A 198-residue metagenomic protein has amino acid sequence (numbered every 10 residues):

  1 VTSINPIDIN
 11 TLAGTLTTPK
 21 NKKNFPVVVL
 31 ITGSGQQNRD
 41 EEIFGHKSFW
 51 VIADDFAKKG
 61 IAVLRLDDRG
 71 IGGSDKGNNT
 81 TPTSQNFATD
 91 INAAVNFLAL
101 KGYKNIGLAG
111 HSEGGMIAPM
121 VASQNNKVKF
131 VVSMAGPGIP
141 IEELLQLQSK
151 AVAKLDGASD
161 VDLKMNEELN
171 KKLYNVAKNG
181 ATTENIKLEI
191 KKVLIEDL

Functional and structural regions predicted by a protein language model:
V1-K23: N-terminal cap/lid segment of alpha/beta-hydrolase-fold proteins
N21-D55: Short, surface-exposed "cap/lid" segments of acyl-processing enzymes
I31, L66-D68, M134: Alpha/beta-hydrolase
S34-Q37, R69-I71, I139: Active-site loop signature of alpha/beta-hydrolase-fold enzymes
S48-G73: Conserved alpha/beta-hydrolase
T81-L100: Alpha/beta-hydrolase active-site loop
F97-A158: Primarily recognizes the serine-hydrolase "nucleophile elbow" in alpha/beta-hydrolase and SGNH/GDSL folds
M134-L198: Accessory cap/linker subdomain of secreted extracellular hydrolases
